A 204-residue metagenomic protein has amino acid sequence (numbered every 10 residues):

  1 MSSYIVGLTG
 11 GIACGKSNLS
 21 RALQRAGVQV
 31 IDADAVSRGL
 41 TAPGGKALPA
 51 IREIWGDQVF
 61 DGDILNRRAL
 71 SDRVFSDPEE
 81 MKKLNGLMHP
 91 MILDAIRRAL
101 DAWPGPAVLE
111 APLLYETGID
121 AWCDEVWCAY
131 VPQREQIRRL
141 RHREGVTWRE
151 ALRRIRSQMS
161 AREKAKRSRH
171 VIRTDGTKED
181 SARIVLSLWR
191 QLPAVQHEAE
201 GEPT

Functional and structural regions predicted by a protein language model:
M1-A35: Walker A (P-loop) phosphate-binding motif
Y4-V6, W103-L109: Generic beta-sheet signal
G15, D34, L84, V108 (+3 more regions): Residue-level signal for inorganic ion chemistry
N18-R21, Q29-A42, D57, H142 (+1 more regions): N-terminal polybasic phosphate/anion-binding patch
A26, L48-R52, Q133-R138, W148 (+1 more regions): An amphipathic alpha-helix signature
A35-G105: ATP-dependent small-molecule kinase phosphotransfer cores that center on conserved nucleotide phosphate-binding segments
P90-D94, P106-P112, L152-S157: Short gly/ser/thr-rich secondary-structure transition/capping motifs
R98-P106, D120-A129, Q133-V146, R156 (+1 more regions): NTP-dependent small-molecule kinase module
